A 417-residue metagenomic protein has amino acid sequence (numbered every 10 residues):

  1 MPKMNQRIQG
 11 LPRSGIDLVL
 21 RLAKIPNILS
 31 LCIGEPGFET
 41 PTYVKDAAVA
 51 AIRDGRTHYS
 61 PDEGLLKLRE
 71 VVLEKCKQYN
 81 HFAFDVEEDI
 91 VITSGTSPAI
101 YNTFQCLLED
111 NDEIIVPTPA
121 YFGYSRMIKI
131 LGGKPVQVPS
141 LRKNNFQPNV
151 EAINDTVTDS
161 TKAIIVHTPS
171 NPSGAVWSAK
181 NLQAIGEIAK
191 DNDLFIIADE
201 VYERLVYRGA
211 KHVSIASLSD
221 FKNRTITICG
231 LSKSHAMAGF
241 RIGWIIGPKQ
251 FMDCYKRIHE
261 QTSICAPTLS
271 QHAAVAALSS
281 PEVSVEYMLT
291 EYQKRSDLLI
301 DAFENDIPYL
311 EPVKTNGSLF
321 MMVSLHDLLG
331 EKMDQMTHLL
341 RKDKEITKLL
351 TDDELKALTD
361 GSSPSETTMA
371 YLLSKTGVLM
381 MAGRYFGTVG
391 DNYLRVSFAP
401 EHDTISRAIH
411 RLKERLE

Functional and structural regions predicted by a protein language model:
N5-G95, N102, L278-S280: N-terminal small-domain helix-loop-helix segment of the aminotransferase-like
P26, L131, D191-N192, T376: Helix C-cap/helix->beta junction micro-motif
E74, D155, L339-E417: PLP-dependent enzyme catalytic core of the Aspartate aminotransferase-like
C106-I128: Conserved PLP-anchoring active-site segment centered on the Schiff-base-forming lysine
I130-V136: A short helix-loop-beta submotif of the ANL/AMP-binding
V136, S140-A210: Active-site phosphate-binding strand-loop segment of PLP-dependent enzymes
N223-Q293, D297-I307, R415-L416: Conserved core segment of the aminotransferase class I/II
V275, Y292-I300, P312-K356, G390: Conserved glycine-rich beta-strand-loop-beta hairpin in the small C-terminal domain of fold type I
